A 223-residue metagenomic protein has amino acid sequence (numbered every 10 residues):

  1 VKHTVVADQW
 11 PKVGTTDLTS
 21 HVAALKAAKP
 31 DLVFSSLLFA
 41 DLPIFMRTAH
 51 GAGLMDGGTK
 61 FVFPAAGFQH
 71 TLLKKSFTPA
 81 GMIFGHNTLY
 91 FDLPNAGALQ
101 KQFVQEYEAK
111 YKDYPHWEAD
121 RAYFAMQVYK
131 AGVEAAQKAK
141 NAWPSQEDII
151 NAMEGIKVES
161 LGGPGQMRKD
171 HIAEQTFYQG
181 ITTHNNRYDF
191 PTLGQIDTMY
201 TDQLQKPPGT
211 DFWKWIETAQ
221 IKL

Functional and structural regions predicted by a protein language model:
V1-A52, L93-Q102: Extracellular/periplasmic Venus flytrap/periplasmic-binding protein
P43, D120-K130, E147, A173: A structural signal for well-ordered alpha-helical segments within the folded catalytic domains of diverse enzymes
A49-Y123, E134-K140, T182, N186 (+1 more regions): Extracellular/periplasmic periplasmic-binding protein-like sensory domains
H116-A125, L161-R168: Short catalytic/ligand-gating loop segments at beta-alpha or beta-beta junctions within enzyme catalytic domains
A142-G162: Short, well-structured alpha-helical segments that form the helix of a local strand-helix-strand
V158-T176, T210-Q220: Charged/polar, low-hydrophobicity segments characteristic of intrinsically disordered regions and flexible loops
Q166-T192: C-terminal capping/gating helix-and-loop segments adjacent to ligand/active sites or protein-protein/ligand interfaces
